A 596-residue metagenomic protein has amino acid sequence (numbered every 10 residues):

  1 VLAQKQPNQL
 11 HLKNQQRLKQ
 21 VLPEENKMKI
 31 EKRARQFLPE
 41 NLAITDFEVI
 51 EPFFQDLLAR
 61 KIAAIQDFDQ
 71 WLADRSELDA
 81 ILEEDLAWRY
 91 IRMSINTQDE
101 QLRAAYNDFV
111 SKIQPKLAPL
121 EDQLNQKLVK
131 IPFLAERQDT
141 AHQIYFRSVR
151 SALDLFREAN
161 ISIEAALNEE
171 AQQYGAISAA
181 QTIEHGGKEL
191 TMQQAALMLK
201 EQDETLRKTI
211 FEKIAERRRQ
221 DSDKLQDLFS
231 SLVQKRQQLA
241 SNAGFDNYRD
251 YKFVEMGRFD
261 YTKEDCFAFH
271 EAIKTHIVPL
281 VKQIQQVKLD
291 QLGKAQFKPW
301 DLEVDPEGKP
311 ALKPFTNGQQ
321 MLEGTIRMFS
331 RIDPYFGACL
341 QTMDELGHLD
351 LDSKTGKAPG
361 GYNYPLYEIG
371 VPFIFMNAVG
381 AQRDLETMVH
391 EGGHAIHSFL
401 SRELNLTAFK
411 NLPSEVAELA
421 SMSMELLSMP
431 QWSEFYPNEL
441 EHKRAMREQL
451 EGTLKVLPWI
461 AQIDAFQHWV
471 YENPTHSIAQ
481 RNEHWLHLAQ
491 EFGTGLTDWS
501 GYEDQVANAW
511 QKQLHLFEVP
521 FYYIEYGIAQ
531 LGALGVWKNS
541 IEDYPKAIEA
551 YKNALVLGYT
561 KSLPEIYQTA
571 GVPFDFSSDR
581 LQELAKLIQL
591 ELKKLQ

Functional and structural regions predicted by a protein language model:
N8-N14: Intrinsic-disorder-associated, low-complexity terminal segments enriched in Asp/Asn/His/Tyr and depleted of Lys/Arg
N14, L18-L312, G324: A well-structured
S148-R150, D352, M388, I396 (+5 more regions): C-terminal, non-catalytic "cap/extension" segments appended to globular domains
L155-F156, K213-D221, Y261-F267, V304-P314 (+5 more regions): Glycine- and acidic
Q193-R207, P314-V389, G393-S398: Active-site-adjacent "gating/activation" loops or surface patches in catalytic cores
T275-H276, L412-L440, Q449, K455 (+1 more regions): Post-HExxH zinc-binding segment in Zn-dependent metallohydrolases
K298, P310-E323, H397, V456 (+2 more regions): Long, K/E/R/D-enriched contiguous segments that form extended
G393-L406, L427: Catalytic Zn2+-binding segment of zinc metalloproteases
